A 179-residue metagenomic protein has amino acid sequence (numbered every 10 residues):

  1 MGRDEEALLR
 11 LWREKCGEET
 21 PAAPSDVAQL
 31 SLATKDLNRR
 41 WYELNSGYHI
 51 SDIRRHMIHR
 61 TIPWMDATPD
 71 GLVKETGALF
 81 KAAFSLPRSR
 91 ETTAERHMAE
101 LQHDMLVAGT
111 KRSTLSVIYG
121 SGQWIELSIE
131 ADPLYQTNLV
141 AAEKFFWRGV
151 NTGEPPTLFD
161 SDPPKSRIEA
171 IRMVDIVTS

Functional and structural regions predicted by a protein language model:
M1-S179: Accessory terminal regions of nucleic-acid processing enzymes
